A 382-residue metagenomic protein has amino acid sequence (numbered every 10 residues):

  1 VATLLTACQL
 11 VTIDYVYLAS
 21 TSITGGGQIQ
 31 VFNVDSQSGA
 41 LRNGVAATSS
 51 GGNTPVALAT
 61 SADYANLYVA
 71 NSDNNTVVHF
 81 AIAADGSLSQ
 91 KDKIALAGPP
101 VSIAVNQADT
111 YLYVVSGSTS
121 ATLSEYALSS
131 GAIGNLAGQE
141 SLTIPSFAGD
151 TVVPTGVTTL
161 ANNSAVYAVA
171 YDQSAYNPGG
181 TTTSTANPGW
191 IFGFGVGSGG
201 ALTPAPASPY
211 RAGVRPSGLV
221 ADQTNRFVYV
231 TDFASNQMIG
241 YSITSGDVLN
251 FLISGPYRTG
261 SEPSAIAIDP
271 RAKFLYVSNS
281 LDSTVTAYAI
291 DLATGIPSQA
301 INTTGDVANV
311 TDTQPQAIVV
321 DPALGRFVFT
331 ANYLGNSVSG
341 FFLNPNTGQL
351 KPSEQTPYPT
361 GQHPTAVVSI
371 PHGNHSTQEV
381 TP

Functional and structural regions predicted by a protein language model:
L4, C8-P382: Predominantly soluble domains enriched in secretory-pathway, periplasmic, or organellar proteins
